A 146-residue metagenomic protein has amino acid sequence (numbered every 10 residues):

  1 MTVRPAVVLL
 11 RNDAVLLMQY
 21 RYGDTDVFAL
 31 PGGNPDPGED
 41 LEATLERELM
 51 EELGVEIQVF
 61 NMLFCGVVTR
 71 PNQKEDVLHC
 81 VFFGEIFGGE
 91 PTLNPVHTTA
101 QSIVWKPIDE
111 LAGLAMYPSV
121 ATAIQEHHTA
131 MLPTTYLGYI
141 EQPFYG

Functional and structural regions predicted by a protein language model:
M1, V27, N72-L78, P95-A100: A generic structural micro-feature
M1-L30, I57-N61: N-terminal strand-loop-strand
L10-V15, G23-D24, D36, T69 (+1 more regions): Short, charged/polar surface micro-motifs in flexible loops or helix N-caps
Q19, P71-K74, T92-V96, L114-M116: Short histidine-centered beta-strand/loop micro-motifs that create catalytic or ligand/metal-coordination sites
L30-L63, F82: The catalytic Nudix box helix
V68-P91, V104, Q125-H127: Active-site-adjacent beta-strand/loop module that shapes the phosphate/pyrophosphate-binding cleft
N94-H127: NUDIX/MutT-family hydrolases
I124-G146: Charged phosphate-binding loop/patch that engages nucleotide di/tri-phosphates or the phosphate backbone of nucleic
